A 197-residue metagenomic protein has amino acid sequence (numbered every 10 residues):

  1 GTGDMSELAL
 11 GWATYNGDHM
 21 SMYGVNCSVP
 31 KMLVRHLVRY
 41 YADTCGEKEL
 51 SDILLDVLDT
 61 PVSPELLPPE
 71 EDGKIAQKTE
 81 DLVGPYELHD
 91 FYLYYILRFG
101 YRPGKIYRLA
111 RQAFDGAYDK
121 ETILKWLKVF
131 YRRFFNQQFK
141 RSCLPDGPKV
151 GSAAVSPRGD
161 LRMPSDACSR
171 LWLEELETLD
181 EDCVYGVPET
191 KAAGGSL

Functional and structural regions predicted by a protein language model:
G1-L197: ATP/NTP-dependent adenylation/nucleotidyl-transfer catalytic domains that generate, transfer, or process NMP-activated
